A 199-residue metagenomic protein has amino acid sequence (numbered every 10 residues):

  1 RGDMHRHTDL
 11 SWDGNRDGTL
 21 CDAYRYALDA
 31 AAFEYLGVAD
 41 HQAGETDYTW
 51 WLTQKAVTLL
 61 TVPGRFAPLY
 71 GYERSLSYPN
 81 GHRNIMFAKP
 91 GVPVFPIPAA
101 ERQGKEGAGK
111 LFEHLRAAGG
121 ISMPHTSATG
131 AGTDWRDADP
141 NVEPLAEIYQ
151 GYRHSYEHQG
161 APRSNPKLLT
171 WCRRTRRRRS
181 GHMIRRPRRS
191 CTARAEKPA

Functional and structural regions predicted by a protein language model:
R1-A199: Extended, charged catalytic domains and RNA/DNA-binding interfaces, predominantly in divalent-metal-using enzymes
